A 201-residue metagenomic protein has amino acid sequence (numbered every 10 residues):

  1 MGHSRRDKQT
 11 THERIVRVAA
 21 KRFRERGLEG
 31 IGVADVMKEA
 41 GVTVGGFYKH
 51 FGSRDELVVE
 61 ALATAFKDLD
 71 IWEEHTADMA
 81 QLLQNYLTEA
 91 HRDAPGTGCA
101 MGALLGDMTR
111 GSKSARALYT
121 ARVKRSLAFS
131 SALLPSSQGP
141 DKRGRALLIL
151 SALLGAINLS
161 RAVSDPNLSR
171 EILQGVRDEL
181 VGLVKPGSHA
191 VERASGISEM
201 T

Functional and structural regions predicted by a protein language model:
R14, V18-E56: Helix-turn-helix
R17, A80-R92, L147, Q174: Amphipathic alpha-helical segments that line or abut small-molecule/effector binding pockets and mediate allosteric
V59-N85: Amphipathic alpha-helical linker/stalk segments
A61, A65, Y119-S126, V176: Hydrophobic/aromatic residues within well-ordered alpha-helical segments
Q81-L82, D93-T120: Amphipathic alpha-helical segments used for helix-helix packing
Y86-L87, M101-L105, I149-L153: Short alpha-helical scaffolding segments that buttress acidic/His motifs in well-ordered protein cores
K113-T120, L134-E192, T201: Hydrophobic/aromatic-rich alpha-helical bundle segments in the mid-to-C-terminal region
